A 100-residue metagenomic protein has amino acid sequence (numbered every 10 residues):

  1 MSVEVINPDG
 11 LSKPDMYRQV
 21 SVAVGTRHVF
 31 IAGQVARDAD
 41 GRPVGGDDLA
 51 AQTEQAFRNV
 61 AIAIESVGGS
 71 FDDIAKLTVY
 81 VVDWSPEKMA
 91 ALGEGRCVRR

Functional and structural regions predicted by a protein language model:
M1-R100: Short, polar/acidic, helix-capping and beta-turn segments at strand->helix junctions that line the mouths
